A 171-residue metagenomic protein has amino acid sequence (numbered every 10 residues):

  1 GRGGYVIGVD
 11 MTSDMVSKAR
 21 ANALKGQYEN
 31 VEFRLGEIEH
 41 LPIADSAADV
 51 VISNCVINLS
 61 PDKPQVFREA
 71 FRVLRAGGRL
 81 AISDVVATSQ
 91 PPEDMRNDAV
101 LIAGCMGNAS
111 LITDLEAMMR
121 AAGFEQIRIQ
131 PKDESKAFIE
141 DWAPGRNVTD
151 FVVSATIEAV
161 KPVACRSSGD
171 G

Functional and structural regions predicted by a protein language model:
G1, L59-P61, L74-A76: Helix-to-beta-strand junctions that scaffold the AdoMet/dcAdoMet cofactor pocket in Class I SAM-dependent enzymes
G1-L41, Q65: Class I SAM-dependent methyltransferase SAM/SAH-binding core
E39-V50: A short acidic, Gly/Pro-enriched loop at the edge of an enzyme's catalytic core that lines a small-molecule cofactor
D49-D62: A short SAM/SAH-binding and catalytic strip from SAM-dependent methyltransferases
C55, E69-F71, M119: Class I S-adenosylmethionine-dependent transferase superfamily signal
P64-R79: A short glycine-rich, Lys/Arg-flanked "PGG" loop and its adjoining helix->strand segment in the class I
V86-M106: Short, glycine-/aromatic-enriched active-site segment of Class I SAM-dependent methyltransferases
M118-G171: C-terminal lobe and adjacent flexible extensions of AdoMet/dcAdoMet transferase-like proteins
